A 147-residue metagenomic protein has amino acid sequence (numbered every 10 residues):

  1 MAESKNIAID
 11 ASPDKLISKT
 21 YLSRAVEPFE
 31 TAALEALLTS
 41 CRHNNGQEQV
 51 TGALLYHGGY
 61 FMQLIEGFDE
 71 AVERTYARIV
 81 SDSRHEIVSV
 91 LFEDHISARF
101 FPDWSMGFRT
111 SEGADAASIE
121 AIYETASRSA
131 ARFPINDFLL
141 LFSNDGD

Functional and structural regions predicted by a protein language model:
A2-D147: Charge-rich, low-complexity N-terminal segments
